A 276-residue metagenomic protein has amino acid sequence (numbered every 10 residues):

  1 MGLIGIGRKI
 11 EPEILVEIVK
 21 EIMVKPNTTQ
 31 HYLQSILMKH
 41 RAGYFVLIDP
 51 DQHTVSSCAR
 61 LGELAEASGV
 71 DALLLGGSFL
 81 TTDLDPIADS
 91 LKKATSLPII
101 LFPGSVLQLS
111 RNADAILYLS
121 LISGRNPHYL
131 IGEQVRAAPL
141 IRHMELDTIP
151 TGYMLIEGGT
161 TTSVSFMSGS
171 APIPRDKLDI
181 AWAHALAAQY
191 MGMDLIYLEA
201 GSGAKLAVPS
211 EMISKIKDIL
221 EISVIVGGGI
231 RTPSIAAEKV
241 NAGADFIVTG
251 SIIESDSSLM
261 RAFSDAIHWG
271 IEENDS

Functional and structural regions predicted by a protein language model:
G2-I48, L140-P150, E157: N-terminal amphipathic alpha-helix/helix-capping segment at the start of soluble metabolic enzymes
D51-T54, L80-T82, L107, G201-A207 (+2 more regions): Short, small-residue-enriched loops and turns at beta-alpha junctions that line or gate enzyme active sites
T54-E63, L178-A187, T232-A236: Short, acidic/polar
G76-L80, S120-Y129, A200, G229-I230 (+1 more regions): Glycine-rich phosphate-binding active-site loops on the catalytic face of alpha/beta enzymes
L84-S105, A138, L206-R231, F263-N274: Alpha-helix-loop-beta-strand connector modules within alpha/beta enzyme cores
L101, S105-Y118, V226, I230-I247: Catalytic cores of alpha/beta
Q108-A185, Q189: Conserved anion-binding
M167-I213, E254, L259-M260: Glycine/Thr-rich beta-alpha phosphate-binding loop at enzyme active sites
